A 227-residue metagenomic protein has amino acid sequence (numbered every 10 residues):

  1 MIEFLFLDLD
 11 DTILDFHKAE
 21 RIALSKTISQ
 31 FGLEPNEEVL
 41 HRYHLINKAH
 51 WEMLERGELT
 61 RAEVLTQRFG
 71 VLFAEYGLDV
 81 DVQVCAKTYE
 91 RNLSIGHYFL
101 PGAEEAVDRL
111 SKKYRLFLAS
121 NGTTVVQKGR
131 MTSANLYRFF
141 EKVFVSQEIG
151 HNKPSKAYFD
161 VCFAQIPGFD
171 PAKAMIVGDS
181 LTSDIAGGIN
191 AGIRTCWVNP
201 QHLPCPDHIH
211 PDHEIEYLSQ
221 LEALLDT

Functional and structural regions predicted by a protein language model:
M1-L5, H17-K18, V80, D108 (+1 more regions): Asp-based, Mg2+/Mn2+-dependent phosphohydrolase catalytic module
I2-P101: N-terminal helical cap/lid subdomain that shapes the substrate entry/recognition surface in HAD-like hydrolases
G102-K113: Catalytic-core regions built around general acid/base machinery
K113-Y114, G192: Glycine-centered short loops/turns at secondary-structure junctions
F117: Conserved serine/cysteine hydrolase catalytic core
S120: Conserved phosphate-coupling serine/threonine residues in phosphotransfer and NTP-handling enzymes
